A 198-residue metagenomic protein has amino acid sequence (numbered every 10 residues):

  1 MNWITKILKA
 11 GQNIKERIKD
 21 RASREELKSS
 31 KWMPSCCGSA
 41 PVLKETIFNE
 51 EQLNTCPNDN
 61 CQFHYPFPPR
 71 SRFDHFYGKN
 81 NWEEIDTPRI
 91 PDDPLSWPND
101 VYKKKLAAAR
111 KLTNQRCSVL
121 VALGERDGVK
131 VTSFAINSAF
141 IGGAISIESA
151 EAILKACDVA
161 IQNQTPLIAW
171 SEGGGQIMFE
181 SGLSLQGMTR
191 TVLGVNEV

Functional and structural regions predicted by a protein language model:
M1-V198: Terminal-region recognition feature
